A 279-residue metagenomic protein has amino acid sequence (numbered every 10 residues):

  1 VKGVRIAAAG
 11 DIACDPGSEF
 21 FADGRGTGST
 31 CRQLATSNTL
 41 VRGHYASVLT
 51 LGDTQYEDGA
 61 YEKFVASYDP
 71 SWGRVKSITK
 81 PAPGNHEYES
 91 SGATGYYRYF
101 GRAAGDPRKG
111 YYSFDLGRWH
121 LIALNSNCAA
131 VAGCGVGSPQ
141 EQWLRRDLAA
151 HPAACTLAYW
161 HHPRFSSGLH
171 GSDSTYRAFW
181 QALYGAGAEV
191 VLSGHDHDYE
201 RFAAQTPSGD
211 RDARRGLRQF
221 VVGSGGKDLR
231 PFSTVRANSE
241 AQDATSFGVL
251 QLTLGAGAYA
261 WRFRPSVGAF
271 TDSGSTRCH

Functional and structural regions predicted by a protein language model:
V1-K63, R146, S166-S167: N-terminal active-site segment of His-dependent metallophosphoesterases
I6-A8, V48-T50, P81-A82, A158 (+1 more regions): Residue-level marker for buried hydrophobic side chains located in beta-strands that build the well-ordered beta-sheet
A8, T50, D115-L116, L254-A256 (+1 more regions): Generic beta-strand structural signal
A13-D15, T30-R32, A129, G133-G135 (+1 more regions): Sequence contexts marking disulfide-bonded cysteines in secreted/extracellular proteins
S18-T27, Y56-T156, G171-V190, H197-Q251: Extended active-site neighborhood of metal-dependent phosphoesterases/phosphodiesterases
S193, R201, S273-S275: Residue-level detector of high-confidence beta-strand sites
R230-H279: A short C-terminal boundary segment appended to hydrolase-like catalytic domains
